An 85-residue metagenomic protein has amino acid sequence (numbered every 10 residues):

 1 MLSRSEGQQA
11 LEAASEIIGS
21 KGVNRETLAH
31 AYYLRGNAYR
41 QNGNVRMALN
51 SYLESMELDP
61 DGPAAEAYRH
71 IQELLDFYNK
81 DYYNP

Functional and structural regions predicted by a protein language model:
E6, Q72-P85: Alpha-helical linker/edge segments of TPR/alpha-solenoid repeat scaffolds and analogous pre-/post-domain helices
